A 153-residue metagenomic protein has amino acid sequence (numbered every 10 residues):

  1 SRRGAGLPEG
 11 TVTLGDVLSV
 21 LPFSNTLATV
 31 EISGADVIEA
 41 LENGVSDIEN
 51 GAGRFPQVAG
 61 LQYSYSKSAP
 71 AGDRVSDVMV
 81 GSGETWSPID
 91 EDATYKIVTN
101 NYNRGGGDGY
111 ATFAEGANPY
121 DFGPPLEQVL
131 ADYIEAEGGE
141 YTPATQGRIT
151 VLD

Functional and structural regions predicted by a protein language model:
S1-D153: Feature captures C-terminal
